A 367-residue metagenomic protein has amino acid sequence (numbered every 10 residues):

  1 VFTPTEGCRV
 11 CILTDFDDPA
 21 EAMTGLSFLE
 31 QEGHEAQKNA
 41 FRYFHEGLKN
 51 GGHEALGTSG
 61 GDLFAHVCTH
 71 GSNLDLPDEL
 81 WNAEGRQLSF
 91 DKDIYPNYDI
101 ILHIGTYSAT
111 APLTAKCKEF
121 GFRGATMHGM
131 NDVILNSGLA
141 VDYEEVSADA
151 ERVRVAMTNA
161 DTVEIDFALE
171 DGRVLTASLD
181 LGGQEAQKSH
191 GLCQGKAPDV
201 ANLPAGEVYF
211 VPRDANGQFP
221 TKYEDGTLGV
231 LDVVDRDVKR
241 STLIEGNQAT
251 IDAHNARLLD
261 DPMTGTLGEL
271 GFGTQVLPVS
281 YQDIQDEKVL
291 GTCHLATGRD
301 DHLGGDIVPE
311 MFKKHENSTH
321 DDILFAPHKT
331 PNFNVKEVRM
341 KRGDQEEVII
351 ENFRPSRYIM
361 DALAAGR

Functional and structural regions predicted by a protein language model:
V1-Q218, Y223-G226, R339-R367: Active-site bordering "gate/hinge" segments that shape substrate access to catalytic or cofactor-binding pockets
G7, N216, L228, V238 (+4 more regions): Active-site lining segments that contact anionic ligands and/or coordinate catalytic metals
C11, P220, D232, H294-A296: Structured core elements
A156-V163, D237-K239, T330-E337: A short, compositionally biased
T158, G172, P212-D214, M263-G265 (+2 more regions): A generic structural signal for short, non-catalytic loop/turn and secondary-structure boundary residues
V208-A253: Oxyanion-binding "anion nests"
R240-P309: Dual-mode signal for accessory low-complexity, basic/Gly-rich regions
L295, D300-G366: Internal helix-turn-beta structural module
